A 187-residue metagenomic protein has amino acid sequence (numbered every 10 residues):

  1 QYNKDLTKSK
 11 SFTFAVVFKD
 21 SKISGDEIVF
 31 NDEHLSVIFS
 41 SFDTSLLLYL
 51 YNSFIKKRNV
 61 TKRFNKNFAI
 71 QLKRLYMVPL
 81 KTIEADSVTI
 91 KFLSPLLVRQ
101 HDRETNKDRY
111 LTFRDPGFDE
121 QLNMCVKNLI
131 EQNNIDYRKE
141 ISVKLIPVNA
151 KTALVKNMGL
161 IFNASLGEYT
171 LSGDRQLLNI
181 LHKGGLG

Functional and structural regions predicted by a protein language model:
Q1-G187: RNA-interacting cores
